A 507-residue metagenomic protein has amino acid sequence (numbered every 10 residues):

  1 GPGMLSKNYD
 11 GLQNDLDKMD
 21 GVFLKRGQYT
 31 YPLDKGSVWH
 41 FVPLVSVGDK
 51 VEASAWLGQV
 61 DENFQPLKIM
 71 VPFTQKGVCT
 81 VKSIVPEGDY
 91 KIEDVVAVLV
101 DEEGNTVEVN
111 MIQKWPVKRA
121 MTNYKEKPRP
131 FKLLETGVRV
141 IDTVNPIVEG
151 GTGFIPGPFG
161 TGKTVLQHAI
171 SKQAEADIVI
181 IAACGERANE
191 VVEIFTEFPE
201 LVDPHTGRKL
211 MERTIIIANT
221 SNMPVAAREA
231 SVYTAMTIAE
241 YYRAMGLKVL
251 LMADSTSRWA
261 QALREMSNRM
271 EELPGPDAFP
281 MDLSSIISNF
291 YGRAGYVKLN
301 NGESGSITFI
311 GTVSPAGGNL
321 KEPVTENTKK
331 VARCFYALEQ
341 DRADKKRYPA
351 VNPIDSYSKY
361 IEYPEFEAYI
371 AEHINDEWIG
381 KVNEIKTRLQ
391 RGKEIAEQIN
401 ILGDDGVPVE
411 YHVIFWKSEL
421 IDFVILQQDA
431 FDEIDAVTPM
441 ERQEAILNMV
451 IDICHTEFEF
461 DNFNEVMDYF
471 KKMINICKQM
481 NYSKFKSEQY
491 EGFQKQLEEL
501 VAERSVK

Functional and structural regions predicted by a protein language model:
G1-K25: N-terminal accessory targeting/assembly segments
G1-L5, V71-V78: Short coil-to-beta-strand transition motifs
N8, W56, C79-V81: Conserved hydrophobic positions within beta-strands
L12-L16, E62-Q65, P86-D89: Short, conserved beta-turn/loop elements at beta-strand boundaries and strand-helix junctions
M19-F41, S46-A55, Q59-E62, K68-T74 (+4 more regions): P-loop NTPase nucleotide-binding/switch module
V81-P86, E93-V96: PDZ-domain C-terminal substructure recognizer with occasional recognition of PDZ-binding tails
T143-V144, G150-K472, K486: P-loop NTPase catalytic core
D461-K507: C-terminal amphipathic alpha-helical interaction region
